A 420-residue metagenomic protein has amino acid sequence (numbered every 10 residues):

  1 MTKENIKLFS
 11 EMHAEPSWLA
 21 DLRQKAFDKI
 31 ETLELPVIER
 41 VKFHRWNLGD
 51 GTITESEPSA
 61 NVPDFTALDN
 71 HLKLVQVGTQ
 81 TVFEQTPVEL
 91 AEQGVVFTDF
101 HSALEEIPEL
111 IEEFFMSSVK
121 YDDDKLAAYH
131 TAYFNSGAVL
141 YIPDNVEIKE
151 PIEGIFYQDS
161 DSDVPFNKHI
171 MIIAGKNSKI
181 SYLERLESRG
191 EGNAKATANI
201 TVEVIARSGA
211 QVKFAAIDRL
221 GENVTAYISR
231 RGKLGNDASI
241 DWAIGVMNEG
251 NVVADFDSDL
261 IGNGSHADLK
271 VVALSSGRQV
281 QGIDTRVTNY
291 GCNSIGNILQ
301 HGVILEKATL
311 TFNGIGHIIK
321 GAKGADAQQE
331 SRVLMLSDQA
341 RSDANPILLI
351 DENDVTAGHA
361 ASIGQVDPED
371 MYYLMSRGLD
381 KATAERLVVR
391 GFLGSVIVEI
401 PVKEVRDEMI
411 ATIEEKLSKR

Functional and structural regions predicted by a protein language model:
M1-A128, L305: N-terminal amphipathic, basic helical "cap/leader" segment at the start of enzyme domains
V96-L379, L393, I397-R420: Conserved beta-strand/loop scaffold segments within soluble protein domains that form the structured core and edges
R390: Short, conserved phosphate-binding/catalytic loop or strand-edge motifs used in phosphoryl-/nucleotidyl-transfer
